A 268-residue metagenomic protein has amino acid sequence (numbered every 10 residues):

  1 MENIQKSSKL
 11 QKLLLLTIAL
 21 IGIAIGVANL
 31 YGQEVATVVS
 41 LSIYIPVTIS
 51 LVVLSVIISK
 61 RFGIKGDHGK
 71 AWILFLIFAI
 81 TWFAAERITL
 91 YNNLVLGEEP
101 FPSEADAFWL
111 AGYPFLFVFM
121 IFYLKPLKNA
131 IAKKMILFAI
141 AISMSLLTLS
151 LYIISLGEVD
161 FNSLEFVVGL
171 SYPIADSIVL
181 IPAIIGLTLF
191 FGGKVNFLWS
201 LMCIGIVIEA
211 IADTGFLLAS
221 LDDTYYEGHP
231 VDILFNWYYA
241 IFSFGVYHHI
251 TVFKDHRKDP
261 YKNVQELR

Functional and structural regions predicted by a protein language model:
M1-R268: Polytopic alpha-helical membrane-helix bundles and their juxtamembrane interface segments in multi-pass membrane
